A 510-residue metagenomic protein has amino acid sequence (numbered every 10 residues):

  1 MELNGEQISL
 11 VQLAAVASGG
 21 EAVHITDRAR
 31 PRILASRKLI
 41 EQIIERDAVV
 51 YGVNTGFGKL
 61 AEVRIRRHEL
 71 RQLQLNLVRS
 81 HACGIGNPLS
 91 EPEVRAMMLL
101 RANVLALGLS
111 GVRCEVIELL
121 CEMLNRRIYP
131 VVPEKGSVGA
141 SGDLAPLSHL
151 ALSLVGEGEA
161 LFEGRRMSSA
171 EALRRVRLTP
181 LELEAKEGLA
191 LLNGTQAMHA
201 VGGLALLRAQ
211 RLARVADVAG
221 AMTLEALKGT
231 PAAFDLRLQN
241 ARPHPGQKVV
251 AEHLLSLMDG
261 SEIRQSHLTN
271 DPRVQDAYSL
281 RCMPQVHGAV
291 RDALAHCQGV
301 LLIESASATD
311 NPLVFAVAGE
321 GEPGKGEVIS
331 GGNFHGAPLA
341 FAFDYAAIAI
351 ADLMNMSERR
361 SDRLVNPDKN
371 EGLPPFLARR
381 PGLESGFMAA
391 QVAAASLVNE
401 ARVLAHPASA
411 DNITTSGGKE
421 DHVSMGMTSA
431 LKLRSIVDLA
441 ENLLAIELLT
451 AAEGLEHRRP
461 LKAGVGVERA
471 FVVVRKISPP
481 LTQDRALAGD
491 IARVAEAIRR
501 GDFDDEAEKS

Functional and structural regions predicted by a protein language model:
M1-E21, I25-R32, S36-I44, S153-S510: C-terminal auxiliary extensions adjacent to catalytic cores
Q7-V16, G20-Q42, A48-V53, F57-R95 (+1 more regions): Residues that scaffold, gate, or flank divalent-cation-dependent active/transport sites
L13, L77, H81, E93 (+5 more regions): Short alpha-helical scaffolding segments that buttress acidic/His motifs in well-ordered protein cores
Y51-I65, E69-L73, S80-N103, P133-V155 (+1 more regions): FAD-binding core of FAD-dependent oxidoreductases, characterized by glycine-rich FAD pyrophosphate-binding loops
P88, G111-R113, R214, G299: Alpha/propeptide regions of enzymes that mature by internal proteolysis
L109, V138-A140, G382: Conserved, non-catalytic sequence blocks in retroelement Pol enzymes and Pol-derived host proteins
L109-K135: FAD-binding glycine-rich core of flavoenzymes that anchor FAD
L124-I128, P146, D217: Membrane-embedded alpha-helical core segments of multi-pass
